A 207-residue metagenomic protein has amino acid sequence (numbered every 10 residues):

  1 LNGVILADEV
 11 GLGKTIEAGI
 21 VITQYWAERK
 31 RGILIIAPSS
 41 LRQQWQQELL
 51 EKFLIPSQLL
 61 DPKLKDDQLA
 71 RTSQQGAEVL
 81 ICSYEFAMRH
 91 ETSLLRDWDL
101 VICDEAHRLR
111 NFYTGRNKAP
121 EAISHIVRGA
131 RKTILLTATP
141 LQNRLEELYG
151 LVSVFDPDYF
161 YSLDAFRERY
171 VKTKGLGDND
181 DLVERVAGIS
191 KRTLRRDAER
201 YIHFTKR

Functional and structural regions predicted by a protein language model:
L1-A7: Conserved pre-motif I regulatory segment
E9, D104-E105: Walker B catalytic acidic pair
T15-R29: Walker A/P-loop NTP-binding motif
K30-E51, L145: Conserved Walker A/P-loop ATP-binding site and its immediately adjacent core in helicase/helicase-like ATPase domains
L41-L64, Y159: Conserved helix-turn-beta segment of the N-terminal RecA-like "Helicase ATP-binding" lobe in SF1/SF2 helicases
I55-F86: Inter-Walker segment of RecA-like/P-loop motor cores
G76, I81-W98, T114-R131, V154-R207: Inter-lobe coupling linker of SF2 helicases/translocases
A130-R144: Conserved helicase ATPase motor motifs in RecA-like P-loop NTPase domains
